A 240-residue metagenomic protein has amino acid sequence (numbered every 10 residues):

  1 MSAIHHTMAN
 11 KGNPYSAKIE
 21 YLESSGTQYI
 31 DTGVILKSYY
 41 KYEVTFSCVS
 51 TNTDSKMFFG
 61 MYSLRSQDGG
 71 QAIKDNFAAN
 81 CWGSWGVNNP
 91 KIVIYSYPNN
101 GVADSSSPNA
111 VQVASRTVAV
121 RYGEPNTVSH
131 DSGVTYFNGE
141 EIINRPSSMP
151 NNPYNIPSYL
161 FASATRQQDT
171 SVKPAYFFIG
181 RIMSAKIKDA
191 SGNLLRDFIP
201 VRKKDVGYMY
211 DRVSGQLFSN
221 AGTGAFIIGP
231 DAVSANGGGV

Functional and structural regions predicted by a protein language model:
M1-K18, G215-Q216, A221-V240: Enriched but not universal
A3, E43-S50, V172-D205: Extracellular, beta-strand-rich glycan-interacting domains
Y15-V93, D189-L195: Extracellular glycan-recognition modules
E23, G86, P98, S129 (+1 more regions): A general beta-strand register signal
Q71, G101-P108, E140-N144, N193-D197: Surface-exposed loop/edge segments in extracytoplasmic proteins
N88-N126: Short, aromatic/His-centered strand-loop micro-motif at the edge of beta-sheets
S115-S148: Carbohydrate-binding surfaces in secreted/extracellular proteins
I143-R181: Flexible glycan-contacting loops in extracellular carbohydrate-active proteins
